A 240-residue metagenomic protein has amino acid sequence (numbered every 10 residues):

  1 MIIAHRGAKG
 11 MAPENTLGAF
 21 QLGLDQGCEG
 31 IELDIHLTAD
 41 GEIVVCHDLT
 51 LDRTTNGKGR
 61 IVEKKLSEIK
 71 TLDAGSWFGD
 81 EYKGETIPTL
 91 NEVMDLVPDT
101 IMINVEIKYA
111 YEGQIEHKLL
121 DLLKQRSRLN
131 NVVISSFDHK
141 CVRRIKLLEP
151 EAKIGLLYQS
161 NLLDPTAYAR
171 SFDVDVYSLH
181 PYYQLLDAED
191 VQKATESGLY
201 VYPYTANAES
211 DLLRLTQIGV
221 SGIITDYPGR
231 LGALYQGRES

Functional and structural regions predicted by a protein language model:
M1-S240: Phosphate-group recognition and catalysis centered on beta-loop-alpha active-site segments
